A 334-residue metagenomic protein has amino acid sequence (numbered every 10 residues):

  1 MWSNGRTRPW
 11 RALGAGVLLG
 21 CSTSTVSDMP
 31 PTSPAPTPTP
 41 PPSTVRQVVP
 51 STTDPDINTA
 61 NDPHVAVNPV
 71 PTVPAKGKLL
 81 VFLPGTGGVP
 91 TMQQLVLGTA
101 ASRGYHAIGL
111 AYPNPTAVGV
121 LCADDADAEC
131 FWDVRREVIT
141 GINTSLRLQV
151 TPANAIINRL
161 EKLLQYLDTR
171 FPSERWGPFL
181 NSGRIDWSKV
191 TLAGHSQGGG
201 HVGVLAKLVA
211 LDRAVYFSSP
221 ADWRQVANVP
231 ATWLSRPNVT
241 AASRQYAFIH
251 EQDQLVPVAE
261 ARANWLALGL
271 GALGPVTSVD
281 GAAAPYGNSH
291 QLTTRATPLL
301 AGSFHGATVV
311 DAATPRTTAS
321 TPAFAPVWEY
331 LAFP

Functional and structural regions predicted by a protein language model:
L13-P40: Bacterial Sec-dependent N-terminal signal peptides
S33-P74: N-terminal cap/lid segment of alpha/beta-hydrolase-fold proteins
G77-G85: Short beta-strand element of the alpha/beta-hydrolase
G85-L110, P115-V118: Short substrate-entry loop that stabilizes the transition state in hydrolases
E129-S182: Alpha/beta-hydrolase active-site loop
S182-A193: Alpha/beta-hydrolase fold nucleophile elbow
A193-G198, V202: Gly/Ala-rich beta-loop-alpha elbow adjacent to hydrolase catalytic centers
D212-F304: The feature captures the conserved acid-bearing segment of alpha/beta-hydrolase catalytic domains
